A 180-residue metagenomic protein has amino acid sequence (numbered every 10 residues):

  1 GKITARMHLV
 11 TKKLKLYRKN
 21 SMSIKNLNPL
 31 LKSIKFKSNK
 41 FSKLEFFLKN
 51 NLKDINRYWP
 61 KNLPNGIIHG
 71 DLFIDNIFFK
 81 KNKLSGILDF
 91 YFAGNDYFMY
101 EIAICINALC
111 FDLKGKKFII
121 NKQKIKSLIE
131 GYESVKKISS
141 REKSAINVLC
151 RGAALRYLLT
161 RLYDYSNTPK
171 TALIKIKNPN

Functional and structural regions predicted by a protein language model:
G1-K43, L63-N65, L173: A cross-family kinase active-site recognition segment
S42, I67-H69, R141: Active-site cores enriched in adjacent His and Asp/Glu residues with nearby glycine-rich loops that coordinate divalent
L48, L128, A145-I146: A structural signal for short hydrophobic/aromatic patches embedded in well-ordered alpha helices
K53-Y100: Active-site acidic catalytic loop and adjacent metal/ATP-binding pocket of ATP-dependent phosphoryl transfer enzymes
M99-K136, A153-T168: Active-site activation/catalytic loop segments of kinase-like enzymes and analogous catalytic loops in related
S140-C150: All-alpha amphipathic helical-bundle segments outside canonical DNA-binding/catalytic cores that form hydrophobic
I176-N180: Regulatory N- and C-terminal appendages and interdomain linkers associated with kinase/kinase-like NTP transferase
